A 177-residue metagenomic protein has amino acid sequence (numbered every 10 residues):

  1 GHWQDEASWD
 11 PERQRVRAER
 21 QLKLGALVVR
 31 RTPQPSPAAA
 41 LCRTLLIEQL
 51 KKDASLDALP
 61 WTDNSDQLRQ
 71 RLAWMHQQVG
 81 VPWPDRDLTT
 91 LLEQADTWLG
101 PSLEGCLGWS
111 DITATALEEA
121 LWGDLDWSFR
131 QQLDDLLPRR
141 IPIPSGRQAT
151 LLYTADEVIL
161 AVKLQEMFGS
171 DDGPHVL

Functional and structural regions predicted by a protein language model:
G1-R140, L177: Acidic, serine/threonine- and proline-rich low-complexity intrinsically disordered segments
I141, T150-L177: Long insertion/accessory domains within large nucleic-acid-processing enzymes
